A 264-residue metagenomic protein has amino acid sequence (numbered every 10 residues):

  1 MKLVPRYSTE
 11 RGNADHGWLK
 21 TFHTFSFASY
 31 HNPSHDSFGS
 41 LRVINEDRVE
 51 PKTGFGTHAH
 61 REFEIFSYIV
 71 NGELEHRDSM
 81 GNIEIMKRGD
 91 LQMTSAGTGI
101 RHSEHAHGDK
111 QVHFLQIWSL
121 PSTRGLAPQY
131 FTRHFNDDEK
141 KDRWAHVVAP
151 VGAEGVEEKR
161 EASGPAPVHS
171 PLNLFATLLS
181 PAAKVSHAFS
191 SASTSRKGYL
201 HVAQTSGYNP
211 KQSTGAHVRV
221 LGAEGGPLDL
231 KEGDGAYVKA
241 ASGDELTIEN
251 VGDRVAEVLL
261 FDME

Functional and structural regions predicted by a protein language model:
M1-S8, I117: Eukaryotic N-terminal low-complexity, Ser/Thr- and Lys/Arg-rich leader segments that predominantly function as
G12-T57, F63-I65, F114, F135-S190: A short glycine-rich, His/Asp/Glu-containing loop-to-beta-strand
R48-T53, V70-N82, K87-D90, S95-G108: Short acidic (Asp/Glu) patches
P51-K52, G89, G97, A182-K184 (+3 more regions): Tight coil/turn sites that cap or link beta-strands
R61-G81, R88-L91, H187-G225, E232: Glycine- and acidic-residue-biased ligand/ion/polar-headgroup-sensing regions
G81, A96-G125, K231, A240-E264: Ligand-binding loop in jelly-roll beta-barrel domains
L126-H134: A non-catalytic, helix-rich entry segment at domain boundaries
